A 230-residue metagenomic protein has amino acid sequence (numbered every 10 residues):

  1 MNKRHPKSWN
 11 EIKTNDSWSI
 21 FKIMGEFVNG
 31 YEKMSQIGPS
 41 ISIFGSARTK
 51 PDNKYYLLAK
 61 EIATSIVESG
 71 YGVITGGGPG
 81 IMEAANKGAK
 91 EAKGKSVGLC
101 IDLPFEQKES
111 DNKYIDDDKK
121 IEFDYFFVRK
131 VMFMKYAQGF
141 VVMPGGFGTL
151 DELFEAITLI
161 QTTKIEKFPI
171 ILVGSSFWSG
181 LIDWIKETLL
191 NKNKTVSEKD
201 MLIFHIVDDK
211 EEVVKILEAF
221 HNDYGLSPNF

Functional and structural regions predicted by a protein language model:
P6-L99, Q107: Glycine-rich beta-alpha loop segments
G30, M34, A92, F140 (+3 more regions): Change "in soluble alpha/beta enzymes" to "in soluble alpha/beta proteins
M34-Q36, S65, K90, N112-I115 (+3 more regions): Solvent-exposed alpha-helices and their adjacent loops that cap or buttress functional pockets in soluble metabolic
G45-A47, G77, L99-I101, F123-F126 (+3 more regions): Fold-independent oxyanion-binding glycine-rich loops and adjacent beta-strand/coil segments at enzyme active sites
L57, G80-V142: Acidic/glycine-enriched connector segments
K95-E106, M143, I157-W184, K199: Short, acidic/small-residue loops that bind anionic groups at enzyme active sites
D124-V173, H221-S227: Active-site/ligand-binding-proximal alpha/beta "capping" segment
L172-F230: C-terminal functional extensions of proteins
